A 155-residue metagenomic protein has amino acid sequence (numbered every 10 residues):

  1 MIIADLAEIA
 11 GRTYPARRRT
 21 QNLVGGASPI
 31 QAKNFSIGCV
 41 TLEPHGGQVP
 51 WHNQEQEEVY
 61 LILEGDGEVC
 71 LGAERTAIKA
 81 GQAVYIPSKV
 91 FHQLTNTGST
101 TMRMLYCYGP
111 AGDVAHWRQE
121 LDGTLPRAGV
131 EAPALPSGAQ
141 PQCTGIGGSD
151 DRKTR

Functional and structural regions predicted by a protein language model:
M1-N34, V49-P50, H116-R155: A short, N-terminal "cap"/entry segment at the start of jelly-roll beta-barrel domains of the cupin/DSBH fold
Q21, V69-L71, M104: Short hydrophobic/aromatic-rich beta-strand segments that constitute the beta-sheet cores of beta-sandwich/beta-barrel
N34, C39-P44, N53-V69, C107: Short, conserved beta-strand element in jelly-roll/cupin
G38-V40, Q82, H92: Hydrophobic/aromatic beta-strand elements that line small-molecule binding cavities or substrate pockets in beta-rich
C39-V40, V59, Y85, T100-A115: A short hydrophobic beta-strand segment most commonly corresponding to one strand of the jelly-roll/cupin
V49-W51, V69-C70, I86, H92-G98: Short beta-strand His + acidic residue motifs that chelate non-heme Fe in jelly-roll/DSBH and cupin folds
E55-Q56, E74, V90-F91, T100 (+1 more regions): A generic "binding-loop/recognition-motif" signal
A73-S88: Short acidic-glycine-tyrosine-enriched beta hairpin
